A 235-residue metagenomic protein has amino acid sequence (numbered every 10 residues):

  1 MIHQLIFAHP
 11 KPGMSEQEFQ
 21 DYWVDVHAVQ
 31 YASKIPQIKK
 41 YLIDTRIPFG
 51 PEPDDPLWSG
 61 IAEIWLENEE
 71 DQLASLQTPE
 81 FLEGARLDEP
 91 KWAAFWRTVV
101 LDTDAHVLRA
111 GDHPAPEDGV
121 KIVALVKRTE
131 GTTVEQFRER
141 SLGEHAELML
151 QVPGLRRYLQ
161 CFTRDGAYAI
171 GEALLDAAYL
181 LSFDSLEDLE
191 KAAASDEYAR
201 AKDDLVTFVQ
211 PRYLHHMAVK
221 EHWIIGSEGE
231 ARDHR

Functional and structural regions predicted by a protein language model:
M1-R235: Macromolecular interaction modules
